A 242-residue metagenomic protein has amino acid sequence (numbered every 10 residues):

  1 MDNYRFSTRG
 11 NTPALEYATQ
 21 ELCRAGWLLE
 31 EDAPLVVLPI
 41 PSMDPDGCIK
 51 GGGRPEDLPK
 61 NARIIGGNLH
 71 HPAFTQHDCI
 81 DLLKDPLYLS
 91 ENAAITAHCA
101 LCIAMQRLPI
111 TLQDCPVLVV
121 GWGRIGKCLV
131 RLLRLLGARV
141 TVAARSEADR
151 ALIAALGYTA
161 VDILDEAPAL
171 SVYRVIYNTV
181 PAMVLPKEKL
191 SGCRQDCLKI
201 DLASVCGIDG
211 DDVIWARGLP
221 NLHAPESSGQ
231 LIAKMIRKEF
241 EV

Functional and structural regions predicted by a protein language model:
N3, L28, D32-L35, R63 (+2 more regions): Residues at the starts of beta-strands that form the adenosine-phosphate
Y4, V37-D114, M235, E241: Glycine/serine-rich phosphate-binding loop and adjoining beta1-alpha1 elements at the start of nucleotide-handling
Y4-L22, Q113-R134: Glycine-rich adenosine-cofactor-binding loop
G10-T12, H70, R145-E147, A203-V205: Residues in the short beta-alpha loop(s) of Rossmann-like NAD(P)-binding domains
P13, W27-E31, L136-L156: NAD(P)-binding Rossmann-fold cofactor-contacting core
T19-L35, G53-P55, D162-L164: A short, well-structured beta->alpha microelement
P41-N61, I153-A224: Rossmann-like adenosine-cofactor binding region
N68-K84, I200-E241: Rossmann-fold NAD(P)-binding glycine/threonine-rich loop
